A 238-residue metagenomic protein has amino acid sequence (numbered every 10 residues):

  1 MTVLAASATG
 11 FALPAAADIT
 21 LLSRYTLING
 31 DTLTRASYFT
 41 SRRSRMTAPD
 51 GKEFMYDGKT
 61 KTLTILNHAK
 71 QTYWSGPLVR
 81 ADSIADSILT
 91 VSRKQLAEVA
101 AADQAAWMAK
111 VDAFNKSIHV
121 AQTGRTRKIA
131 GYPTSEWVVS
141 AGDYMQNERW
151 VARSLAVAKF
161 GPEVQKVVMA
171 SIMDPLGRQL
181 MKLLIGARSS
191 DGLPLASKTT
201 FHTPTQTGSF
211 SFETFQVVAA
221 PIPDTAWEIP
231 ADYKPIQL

Functional and structural regions predicted by a protein language model:
V3-A5, A15: Cleavable N-terminal signal peptides
A16-L238: Extended soluble regions of mature proteins
